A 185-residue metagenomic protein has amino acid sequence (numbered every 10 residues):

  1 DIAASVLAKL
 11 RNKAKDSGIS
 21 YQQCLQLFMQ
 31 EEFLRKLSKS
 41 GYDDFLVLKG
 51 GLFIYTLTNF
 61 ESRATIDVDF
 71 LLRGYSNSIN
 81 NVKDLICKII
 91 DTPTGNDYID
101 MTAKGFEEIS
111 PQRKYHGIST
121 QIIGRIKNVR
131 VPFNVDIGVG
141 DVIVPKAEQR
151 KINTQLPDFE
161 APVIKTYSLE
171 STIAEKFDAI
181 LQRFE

Functional and structural regions predicted by a protein language model:
D1-E185: Compositionally biased terminal segments of proteins
